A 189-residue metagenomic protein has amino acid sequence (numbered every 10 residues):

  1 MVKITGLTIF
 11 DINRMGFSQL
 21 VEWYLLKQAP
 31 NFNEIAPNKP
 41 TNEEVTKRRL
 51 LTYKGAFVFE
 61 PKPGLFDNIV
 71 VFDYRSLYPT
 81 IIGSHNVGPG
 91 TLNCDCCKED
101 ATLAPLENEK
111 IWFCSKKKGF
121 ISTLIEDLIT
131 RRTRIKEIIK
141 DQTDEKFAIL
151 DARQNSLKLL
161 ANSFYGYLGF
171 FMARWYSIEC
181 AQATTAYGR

Functional and structural regions predicted by a protein language model:
M1-H85, A148-R189: Common nucleic-acid-contacting/processivity interface regions adjacent to the catalytic cores of nucleic-acid enzymes
V70, D100, I121, I125: Acidic/His-rich catalytic or pseudo-catalytic neighborhoods that scaffold and/or coordinate enzyme active centers
F72-E107: Extended active-site and interfacial segments that coordinate phosphate-rich ligands in large catalytic machineries
E109-C114: Phosphate/diphosphate-binding loops
K116-A173: Active-site cores of enzymes that catalyze phosphoryl transfer or operate on phosphate-rich substrates
